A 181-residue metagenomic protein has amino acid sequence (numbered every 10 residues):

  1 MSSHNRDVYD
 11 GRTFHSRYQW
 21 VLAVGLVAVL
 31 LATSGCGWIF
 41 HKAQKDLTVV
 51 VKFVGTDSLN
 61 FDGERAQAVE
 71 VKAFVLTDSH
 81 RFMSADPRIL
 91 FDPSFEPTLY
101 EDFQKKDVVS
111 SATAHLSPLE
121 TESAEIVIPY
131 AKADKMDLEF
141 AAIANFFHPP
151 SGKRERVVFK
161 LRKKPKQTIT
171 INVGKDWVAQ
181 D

Functional and structural regions predicted by a protein language model:
H4-A23: Bacterial N-terminal signal peptides that target proteins for export
A32-G35: C-terminal motif of bacterial Sec signal peptides marking the signal peptidase cleavage site
G37-F40: Bacterial signal peptide processing site
V51-D62, D78: Short amphipathic, basic-aromatic surface patches that mediate peripheral association with negatively charged
G63-E70: Short coil-to-beta strand junction motifs in C2/discoidin
I89-D134, H148: Tryptophan-paired
A133-P150, R154: Short, surface-exposed ligand- or partner-binding patches at beta-edge/loop junctions that are enriched in aromatics
F147-D181: Glycine-rich, aromatic-bearing surface loops/beta-hairpins
